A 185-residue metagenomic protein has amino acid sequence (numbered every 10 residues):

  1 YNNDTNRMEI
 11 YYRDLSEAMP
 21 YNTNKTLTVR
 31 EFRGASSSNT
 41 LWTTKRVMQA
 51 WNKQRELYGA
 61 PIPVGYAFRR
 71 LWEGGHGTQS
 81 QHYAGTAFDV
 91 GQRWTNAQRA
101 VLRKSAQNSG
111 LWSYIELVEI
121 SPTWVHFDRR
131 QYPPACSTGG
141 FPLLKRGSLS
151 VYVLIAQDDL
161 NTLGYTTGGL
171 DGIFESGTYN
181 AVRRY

Functional and structural regions predicted by a protein language model:
Y1-K53, R130-Q131, C136, L149: Extracytoplasmic cell-surface/polysaccharide-interacting catalytic and binding patches
K45-G77: Extended, low-complexity, intrinsically disordered C-terminal regulatory tails of eukaryotic serine/threonine kinases
K45-M48, L154, N180: A structural signal for well-ordered alpha-helical segments within the folded catalytic domains of diverse enzymes
T78-A87, Q92-L163, G172, S176-G177: Catalytic cores and adjacent binding grooves of peptidoglycan-active enzymes
Q157, V182-Y185: Conserved hydrophobic/aromatic packing and binding residues within compact polymer-binding modules
